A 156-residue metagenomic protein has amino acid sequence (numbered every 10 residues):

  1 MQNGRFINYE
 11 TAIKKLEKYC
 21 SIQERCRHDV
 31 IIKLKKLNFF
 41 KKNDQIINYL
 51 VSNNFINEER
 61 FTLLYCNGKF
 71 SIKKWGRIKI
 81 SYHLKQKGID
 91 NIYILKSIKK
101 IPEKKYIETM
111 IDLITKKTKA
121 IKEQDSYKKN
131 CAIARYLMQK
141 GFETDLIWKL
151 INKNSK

Functional and structural regions predicted by a protein language model:
M1-K156: An alpha-helical, amphipathic repeat domain used for nucleic-acid recognition, typified by the mTERF helical solenoid
